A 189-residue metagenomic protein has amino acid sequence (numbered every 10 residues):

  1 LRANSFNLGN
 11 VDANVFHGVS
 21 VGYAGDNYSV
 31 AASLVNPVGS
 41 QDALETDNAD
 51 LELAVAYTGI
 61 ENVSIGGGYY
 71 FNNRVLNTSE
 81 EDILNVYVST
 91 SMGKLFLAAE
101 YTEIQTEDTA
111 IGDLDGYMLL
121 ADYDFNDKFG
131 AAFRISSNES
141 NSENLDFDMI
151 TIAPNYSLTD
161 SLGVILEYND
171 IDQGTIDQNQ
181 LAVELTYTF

Functional and structural regions predicted by a protein language model:
L1-A56, T186: Surface-exposed coil loops of outer-membrane beta-barrel proteins
R2-S5, Y69-N73, E167-N169: Extracytoplasmic loops and strand-loop junctions of Gram-negative outer membrane beta-barrel proteins
A3-N7, V38-Q41, E107, N138-N141 (+1 more regions): Extracellular loop and loop/strand-boundary signature of outer-membrane beta-barrel proteins
A13, N36-V38, K94, F133 (+3 more regions): Outer-membrane beta-barrel porins/channels
S20-G22, A54-A56, Y87-S89, L120-D122 (+3 more regions): Outer-membrane beta-barrel architecture
N27-S29, N48, L53-S142, D148: Detector for outer-membrane/organellar transmembrane beta-barrel domains, recognizing the amphipathic beta-strand
T151-E167: C-terminal closing repeat unit and adjoining cap/tail of repeat-based domains
Y156-L158, D177-F189: Outer-membrane beta-barrel "beta-signal"
